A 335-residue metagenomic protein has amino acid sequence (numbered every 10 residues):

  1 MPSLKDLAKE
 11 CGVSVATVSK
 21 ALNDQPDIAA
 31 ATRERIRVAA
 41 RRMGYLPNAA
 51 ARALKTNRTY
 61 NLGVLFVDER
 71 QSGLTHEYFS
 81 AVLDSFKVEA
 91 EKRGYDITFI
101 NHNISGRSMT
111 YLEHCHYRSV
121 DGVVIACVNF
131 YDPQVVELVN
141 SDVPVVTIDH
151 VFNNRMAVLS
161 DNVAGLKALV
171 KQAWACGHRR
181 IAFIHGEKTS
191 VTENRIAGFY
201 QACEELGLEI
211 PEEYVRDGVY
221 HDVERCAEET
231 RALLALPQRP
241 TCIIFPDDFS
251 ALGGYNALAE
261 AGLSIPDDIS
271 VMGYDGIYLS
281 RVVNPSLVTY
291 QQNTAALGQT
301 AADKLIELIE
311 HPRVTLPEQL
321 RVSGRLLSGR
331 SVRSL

Functional and structural regions predicted by a protein language model:
M1, E10, R42, S85-R93 (+2 more regions): Bacterial carbohydrate/catabolite-sensing allosteric modules
M1-Y60: N-terminal helix-turn-helix DNA-binding module of bacterial transcription factors
P2, N61-K171, A175, A235: Alpha-helical recognition/docking segments in bacterial nutrient-uptake and carbohydrate-utilization systems
S19-K20, R33, S119, R195 (+2 more regions): Short, cationic motifs built from Arg/Lys/His that form the positively charged side of catalytic pockets
D24, I28, A50, L74 (+5 more regions): Conserved acidic
R33, F79-L83, I196: Short amphipathic alpha-helical segment that frequently serves as the phosphate-/nucleotide-binding helix
R42-N48, I104-S108, C127-V128, Y255: Short gly/ser/thr-rich secondary-structure transition/capping motifs
